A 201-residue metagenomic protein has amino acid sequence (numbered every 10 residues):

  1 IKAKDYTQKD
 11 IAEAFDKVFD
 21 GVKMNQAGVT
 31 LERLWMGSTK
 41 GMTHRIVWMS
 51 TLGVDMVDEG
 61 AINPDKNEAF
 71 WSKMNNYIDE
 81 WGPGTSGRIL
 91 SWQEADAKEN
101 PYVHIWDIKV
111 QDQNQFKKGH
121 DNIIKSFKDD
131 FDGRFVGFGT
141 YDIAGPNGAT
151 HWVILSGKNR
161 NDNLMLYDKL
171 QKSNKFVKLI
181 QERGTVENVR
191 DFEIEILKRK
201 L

Functional and structural regions predicted by a protein language model:
I1-K178, E182-L201: Short S/T/G/P-rich N-terminal loop/turn motif that feeds into the first structured element of a domain
